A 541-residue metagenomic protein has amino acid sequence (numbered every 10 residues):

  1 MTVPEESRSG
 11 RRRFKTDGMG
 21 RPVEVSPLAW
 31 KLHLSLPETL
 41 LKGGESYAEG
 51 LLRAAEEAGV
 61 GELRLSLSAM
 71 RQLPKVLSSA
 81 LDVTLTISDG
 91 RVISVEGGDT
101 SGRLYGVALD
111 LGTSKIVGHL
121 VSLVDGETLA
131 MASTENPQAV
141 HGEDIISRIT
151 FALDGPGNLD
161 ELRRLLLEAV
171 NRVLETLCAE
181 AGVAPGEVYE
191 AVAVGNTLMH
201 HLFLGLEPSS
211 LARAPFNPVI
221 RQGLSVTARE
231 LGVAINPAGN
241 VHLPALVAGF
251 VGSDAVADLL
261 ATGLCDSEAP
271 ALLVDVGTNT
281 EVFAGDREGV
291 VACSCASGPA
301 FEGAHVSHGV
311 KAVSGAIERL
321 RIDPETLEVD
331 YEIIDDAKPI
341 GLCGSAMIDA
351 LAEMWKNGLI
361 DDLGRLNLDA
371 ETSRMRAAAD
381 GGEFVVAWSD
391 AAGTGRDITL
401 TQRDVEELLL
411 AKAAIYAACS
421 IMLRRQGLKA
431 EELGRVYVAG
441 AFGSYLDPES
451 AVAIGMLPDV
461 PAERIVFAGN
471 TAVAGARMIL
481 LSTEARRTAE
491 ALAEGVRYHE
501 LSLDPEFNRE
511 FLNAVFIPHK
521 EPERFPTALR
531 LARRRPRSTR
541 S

Functional and structural regions predicted by a protein language model:
M1-A108, T113, L159-L167, N171-P185 (+6 more regions): Nucleotide/phosphate-binding catalytic cleft detector across ATP-hydrolyzing and phosphate-transferring enzymes
L109-T113, G118-I146, S209-G223, A257 (+2 more regions): Glycine-rich phosphate-binding loop of actin/hexokinase-like ATP-binding domains
P137-E180, H305, A316-R321, E407-L410 (+1 more regions): N-terminal phosphate-binding loop and adjacent alpha-helix
A184-N196, L351, E431-G440: Short glycine-rich phosphate-binding loop at a beta-alpha junction
N196-S210, L428-E431, G440-P461, L501-E510 (+1 more regions): Short glycine/threonine-rich loop-to-helix capping motif typified by GTGT followed within a few residues by an Asp-Pro
L246-A261, L409-A413, I465-S502: Glycine-rich phosphate-binding/hydrolytic loop that grips phosphoryl groups
D286-E288, H305-V306, L428-L492: Catalytic phosphate/nucleotide-handling subdomain of diverse soluble enzymes
W355-I421, R425: A contiguous, well-structured pocket-lining segment that forms one wall/lid of small-molecule binding clefts in soluble
